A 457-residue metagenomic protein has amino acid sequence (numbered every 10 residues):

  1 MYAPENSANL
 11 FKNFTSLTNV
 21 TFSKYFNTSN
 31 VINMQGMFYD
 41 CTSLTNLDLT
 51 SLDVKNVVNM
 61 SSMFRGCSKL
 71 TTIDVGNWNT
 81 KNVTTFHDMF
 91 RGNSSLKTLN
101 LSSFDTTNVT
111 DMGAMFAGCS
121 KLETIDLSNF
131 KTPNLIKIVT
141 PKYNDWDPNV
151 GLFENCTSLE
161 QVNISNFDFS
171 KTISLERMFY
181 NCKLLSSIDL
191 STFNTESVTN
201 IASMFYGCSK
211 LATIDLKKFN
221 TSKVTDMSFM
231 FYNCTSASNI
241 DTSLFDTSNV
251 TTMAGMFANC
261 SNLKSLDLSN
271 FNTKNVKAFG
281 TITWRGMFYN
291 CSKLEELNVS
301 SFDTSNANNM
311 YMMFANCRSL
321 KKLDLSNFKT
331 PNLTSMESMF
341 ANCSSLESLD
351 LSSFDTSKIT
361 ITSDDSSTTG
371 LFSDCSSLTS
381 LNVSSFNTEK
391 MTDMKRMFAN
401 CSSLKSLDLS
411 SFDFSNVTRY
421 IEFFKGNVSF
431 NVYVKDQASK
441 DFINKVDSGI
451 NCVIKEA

Functional and structural regions predicted by a protein language model:
M1-A457: Negatively charged
